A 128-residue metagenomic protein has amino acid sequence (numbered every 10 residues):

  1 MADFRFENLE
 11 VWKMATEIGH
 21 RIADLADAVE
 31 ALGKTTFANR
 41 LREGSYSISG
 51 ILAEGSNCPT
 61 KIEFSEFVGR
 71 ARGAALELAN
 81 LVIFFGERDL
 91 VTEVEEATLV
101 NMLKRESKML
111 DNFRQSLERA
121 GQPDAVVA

Functional and structural regions predicted by a protein language model:
M1-A128: Amphipathic alpha-helical assembly/interaction segments
